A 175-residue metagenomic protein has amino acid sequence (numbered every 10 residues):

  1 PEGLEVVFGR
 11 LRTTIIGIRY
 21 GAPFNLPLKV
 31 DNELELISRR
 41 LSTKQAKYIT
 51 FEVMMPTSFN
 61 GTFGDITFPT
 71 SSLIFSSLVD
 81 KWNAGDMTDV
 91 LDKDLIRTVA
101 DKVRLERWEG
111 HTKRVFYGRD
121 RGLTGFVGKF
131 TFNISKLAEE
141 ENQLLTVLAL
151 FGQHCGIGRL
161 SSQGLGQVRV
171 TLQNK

Functional and structural regions predicted by a protein language model:
P1-K175: RNA-interacting cores
